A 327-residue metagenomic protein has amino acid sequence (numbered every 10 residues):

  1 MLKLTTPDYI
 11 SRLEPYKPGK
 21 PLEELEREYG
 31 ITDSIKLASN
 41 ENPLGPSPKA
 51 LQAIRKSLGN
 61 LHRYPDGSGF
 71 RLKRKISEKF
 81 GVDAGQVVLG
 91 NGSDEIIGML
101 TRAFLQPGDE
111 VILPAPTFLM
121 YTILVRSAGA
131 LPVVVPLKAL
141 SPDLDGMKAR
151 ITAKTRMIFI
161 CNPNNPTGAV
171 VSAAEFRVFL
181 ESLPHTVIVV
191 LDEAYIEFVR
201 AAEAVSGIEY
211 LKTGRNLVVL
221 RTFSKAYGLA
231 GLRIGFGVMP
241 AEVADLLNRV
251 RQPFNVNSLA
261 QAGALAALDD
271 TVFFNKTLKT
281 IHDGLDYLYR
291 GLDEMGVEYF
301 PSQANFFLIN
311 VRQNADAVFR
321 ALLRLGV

Functional and structural regions predicted by a protein language model:
L2-D94, M99: N-terminal small-domain helix-loop-helix segment of the aminotransferase-like
D33, D83-V87, P107-E110, K154 (+3 more regions): Short acidic capping loops at alpha-helix termini that bridge into adjacent secondary structure
K36-A38, G129, V134-V135, M157-P163 (+2 more regions): Short beta-strands and strand-loop turn motifs
S68, N216-D293, V297-F300: PLP-dependent aminotransferase class I/II
A103-I160: PLP-dependent aminotransferase-like
R126, P142-A153, P166-V189, E193-S224: Active-site pre-lysine segment of PLP-dependent enzymes
H282, L292-L325: Conserved PLP-binding catalytic core of the aspartate aminotransferase-like
